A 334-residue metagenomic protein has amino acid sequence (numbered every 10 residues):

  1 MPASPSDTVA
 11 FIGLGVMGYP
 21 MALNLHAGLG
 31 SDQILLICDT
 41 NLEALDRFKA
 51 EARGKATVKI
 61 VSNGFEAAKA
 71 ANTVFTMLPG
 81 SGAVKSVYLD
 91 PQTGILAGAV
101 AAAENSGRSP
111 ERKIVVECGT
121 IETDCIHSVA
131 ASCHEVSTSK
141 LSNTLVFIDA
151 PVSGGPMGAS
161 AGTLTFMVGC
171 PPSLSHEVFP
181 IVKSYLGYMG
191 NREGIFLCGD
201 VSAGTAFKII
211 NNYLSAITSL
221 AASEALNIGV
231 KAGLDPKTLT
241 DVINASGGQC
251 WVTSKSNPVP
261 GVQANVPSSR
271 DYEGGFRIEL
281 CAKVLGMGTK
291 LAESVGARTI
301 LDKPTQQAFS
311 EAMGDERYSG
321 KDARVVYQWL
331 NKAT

Functional and structural regions predicted by a protein language model:
M1-M77, G98-S109, K113, P156-A159 (+1 more regions): NAD(P)+-binding Rossmann beta1-loop-alpha1 motif at the extreme N-terminus of oxidoreductases
L35, I60, V146-I148, P236 (+1 more regions): Hydrophobic beta-strand scaffold residues
G54-V61, S86, F147-A150: Short gly/ser/thr-rich secondary-structure transition/capping motifs
G64-F147: Rossmann-fold NAD(P) dinucleotide-binding segment
T120-Y213: Rossmann-fold dinucleotide-binding core
A203-L330: Helical "substrate-binding/catalytic lid" subdomain of Rossmann-like NAD(P)-dependent dehydrogenases/reductases
